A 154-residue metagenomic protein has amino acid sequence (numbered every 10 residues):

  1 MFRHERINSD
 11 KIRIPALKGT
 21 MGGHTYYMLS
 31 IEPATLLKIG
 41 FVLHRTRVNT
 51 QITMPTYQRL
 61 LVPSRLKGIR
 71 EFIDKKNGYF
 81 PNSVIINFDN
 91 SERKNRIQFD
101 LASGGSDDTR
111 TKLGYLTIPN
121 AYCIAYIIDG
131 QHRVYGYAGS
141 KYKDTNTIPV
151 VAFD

Functional and structural regions predicted by a protein language model:
M1-N82, I86-P119: N-terminal extension/subdomain marker
P81, R110-D154: A short, basic-hydrophobic beta/loop patch
